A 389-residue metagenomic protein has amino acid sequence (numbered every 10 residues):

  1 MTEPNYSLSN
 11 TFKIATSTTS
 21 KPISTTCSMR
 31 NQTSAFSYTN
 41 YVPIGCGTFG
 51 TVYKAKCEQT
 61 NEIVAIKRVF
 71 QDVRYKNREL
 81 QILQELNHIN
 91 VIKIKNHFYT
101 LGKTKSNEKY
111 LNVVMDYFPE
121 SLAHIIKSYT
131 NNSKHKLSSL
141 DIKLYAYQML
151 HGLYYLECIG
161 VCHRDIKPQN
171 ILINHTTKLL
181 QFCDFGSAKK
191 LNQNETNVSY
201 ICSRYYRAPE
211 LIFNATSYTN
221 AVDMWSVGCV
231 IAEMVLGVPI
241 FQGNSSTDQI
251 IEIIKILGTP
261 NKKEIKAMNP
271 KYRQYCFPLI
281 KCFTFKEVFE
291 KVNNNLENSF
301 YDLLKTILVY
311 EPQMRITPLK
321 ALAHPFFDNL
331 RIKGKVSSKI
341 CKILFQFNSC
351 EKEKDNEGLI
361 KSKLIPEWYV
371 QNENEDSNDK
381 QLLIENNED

Functional and structural regions predicted by a protein language model:
T51: Conserved N-lobe ATP-binding subsite of Hanks-type protein kinase domains, especially the beta3 VAIK lysine
N87-F98: Conserved HxN/HPN-centered segment at the entrance to the catalytic loop of eukaryotic protein kinase-like domains
E108-S121: Conserved short submotifs of the Hanks-type protein kinase catalytic core that shape the nucleotide-binding pocket
Y145-A146: Activation segment signature within eukaryotic-like protein kinase domains
E157-I173: Catalytic-loop of the protein kinase fold
T259-K305: C-terminal lobe substrate-recognition/regulatory segment of protein kinase catalytic domains
I332-D389: C-terminal intrinsically disordered, low-complexity extensions immediately downstream of enzyme catalytic cores
